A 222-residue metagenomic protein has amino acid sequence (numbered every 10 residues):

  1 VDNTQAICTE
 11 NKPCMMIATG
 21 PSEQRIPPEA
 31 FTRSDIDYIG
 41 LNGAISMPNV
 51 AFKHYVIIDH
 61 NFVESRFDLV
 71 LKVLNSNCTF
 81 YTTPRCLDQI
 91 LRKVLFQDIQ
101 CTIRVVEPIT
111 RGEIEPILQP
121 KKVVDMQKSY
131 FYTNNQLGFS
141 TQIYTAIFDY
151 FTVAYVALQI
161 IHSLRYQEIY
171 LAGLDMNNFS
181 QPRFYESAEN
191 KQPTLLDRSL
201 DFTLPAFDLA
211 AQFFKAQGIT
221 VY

Functional and structural regions predicted by a protein language model:
V1-Y222: Metal-ion/cofactor- or nucleotide/acyl-coenzyme-handling active-site neighborhoods
